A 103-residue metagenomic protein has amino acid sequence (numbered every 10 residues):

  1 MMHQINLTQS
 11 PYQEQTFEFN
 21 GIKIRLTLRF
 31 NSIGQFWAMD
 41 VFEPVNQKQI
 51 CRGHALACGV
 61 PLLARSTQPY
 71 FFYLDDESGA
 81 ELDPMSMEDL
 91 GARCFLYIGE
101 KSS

Functional and structural regions predicted by a protein language model:
M1-T27: Short, charged/polar N-terminal "headpieces" of proteins
N20, R29, F42, G99: Structured beta-strand/turn binding interfaces of compact recognition modules in eukaryotic regulators
I22-R25, F36, P69, R93: Short, surface-exposed beta-edge/turn micro-motifs
S32-S78: Acidic, aromatic-enriched beta-alpha/helix-loop junctions
D76-S86: Short, highly charge-biased, low-complexity peptide segments
S86-S103: C-terminal charged interaction modules
